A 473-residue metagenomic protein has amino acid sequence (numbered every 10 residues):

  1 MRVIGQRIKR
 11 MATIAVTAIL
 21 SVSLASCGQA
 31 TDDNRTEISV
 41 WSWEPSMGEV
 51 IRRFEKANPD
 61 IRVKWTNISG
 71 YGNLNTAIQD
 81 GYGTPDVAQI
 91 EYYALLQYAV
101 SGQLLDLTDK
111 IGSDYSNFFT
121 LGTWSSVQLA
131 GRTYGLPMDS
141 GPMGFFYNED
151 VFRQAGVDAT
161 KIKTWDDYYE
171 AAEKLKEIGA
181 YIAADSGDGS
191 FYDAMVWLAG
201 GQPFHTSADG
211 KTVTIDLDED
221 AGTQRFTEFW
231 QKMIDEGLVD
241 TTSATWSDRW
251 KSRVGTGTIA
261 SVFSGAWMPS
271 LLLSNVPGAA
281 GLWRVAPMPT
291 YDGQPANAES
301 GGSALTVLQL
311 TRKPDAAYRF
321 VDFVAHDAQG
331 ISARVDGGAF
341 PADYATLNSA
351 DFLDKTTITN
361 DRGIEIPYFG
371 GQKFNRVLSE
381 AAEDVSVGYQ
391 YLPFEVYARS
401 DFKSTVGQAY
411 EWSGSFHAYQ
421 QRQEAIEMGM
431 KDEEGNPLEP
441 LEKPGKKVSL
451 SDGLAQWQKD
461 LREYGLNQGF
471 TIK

Functional and structural regions predicted by a protein language model:
R2-V100, G112-S116, D292, A328 (+2 more regions): Conserved N-terminal structural module of periplasmic/extracytoplasmic solute-binding proteins
V50, R225-F229, R312-V324, G453: Short amphipathic alpha-helical coupling segments at ligand-binding clamshell hinges and other catalytic/signaling
N67-T76, Y93, K163-Y169, T242-G255: Short helix-initiation/N-cap motifs at beta->coil->alpha
A77-Q79, P85-D86, Y115-V151, I182 (+2 more regions): A structural signal for short loop-to-beta-strand junctions that line the ligand-binding cleft of periplasmic/secreted
D80-I90, G179-Y181, T256-G265: Alpha-to-beta junction loops
Y92-M143, Y169, M195-W197, R284-A286: Hinge/lid segment of periplasmic solute-binding proteins
A172, T212-S243, M288: Glycine-centered hinge/linker elements that transmit conformational signals in sensory and ligand-binding systems
M268-G278, Q294-E299, V307-T405, T471-I472: C-terminal lobe and pocket-closing loops of periplasmic/extracytoplasmic Venus-flytrap solute-binding proteins
